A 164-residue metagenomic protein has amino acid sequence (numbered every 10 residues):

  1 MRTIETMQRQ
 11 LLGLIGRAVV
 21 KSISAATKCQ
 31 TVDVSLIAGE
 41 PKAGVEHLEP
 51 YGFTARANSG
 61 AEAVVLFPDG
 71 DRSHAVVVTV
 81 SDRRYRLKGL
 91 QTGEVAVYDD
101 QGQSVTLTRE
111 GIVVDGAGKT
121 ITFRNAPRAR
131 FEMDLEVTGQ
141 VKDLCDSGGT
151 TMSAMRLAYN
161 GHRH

Functional and structural regions predicted by a protein language model:
M1-R109: Exposed beta-strand/loop interface patches that mediate assembly or binding
G60, V105-L107, I112-M152: Low-complexity, small-hydrophobic/phenylalanine-enriched stretches that adopt extended beta/coil conformations used
Y159-R163: Hydrophobic alpha-helical segments used as single-pass signal-anchor/transmembrane membrane anchors and their immediate
